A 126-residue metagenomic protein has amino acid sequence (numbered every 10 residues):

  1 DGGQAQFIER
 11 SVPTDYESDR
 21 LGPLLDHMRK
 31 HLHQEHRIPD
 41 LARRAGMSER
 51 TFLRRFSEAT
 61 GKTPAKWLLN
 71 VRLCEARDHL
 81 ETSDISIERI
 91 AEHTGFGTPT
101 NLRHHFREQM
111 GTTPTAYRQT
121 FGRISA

Functional and structural regions predicted by a protein language model:
D1-F7, Y16, R20-R37, F56 (+4 more regions): Basic, amphipathic alpha-helical hairpins
G2-Q6, K66, A116: Short, polar/charged, Gly/Pro-enriched helix-capping and turn/loop motifs at alpha-helix termini and inter-helix linkers
Q4, A42, T51-R54, A91: Short acidic/polar alpha-helix capping motifs at helix-coil junctions
R10-S11: Anionic-ligand binding region
D26, E35-D40, M47, S57-P99 (+1 more regions): Terminal helix-turn-helix DNA-binding modules in bacterial transcription factors
T51, T100-N101: Residues in the helix-turn-helix
K62-P64, G111-P114: Short, solvent-exposed alpha-helical "recognition" segments
